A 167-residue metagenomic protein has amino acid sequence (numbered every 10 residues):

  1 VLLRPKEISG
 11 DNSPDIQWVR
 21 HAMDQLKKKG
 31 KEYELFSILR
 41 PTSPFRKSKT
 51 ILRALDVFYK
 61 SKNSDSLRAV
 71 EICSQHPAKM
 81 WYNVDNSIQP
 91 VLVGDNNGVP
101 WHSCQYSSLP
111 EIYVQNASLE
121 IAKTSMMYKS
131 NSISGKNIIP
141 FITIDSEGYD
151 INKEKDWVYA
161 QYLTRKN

Functional and structural regions predicted by a protein language model:
V1, S66, I138-P140, G148: Conserved beta-strand scaffold positions in the cores of enzyme catalytic domains, especially in NTP/NDP-utilizing
V1-S37, F45-R53: Short phosphate-binding loop-to-helix
N12-Q17, P44-K136, T143: Conserved core of the sugar-phosphate nucleotidyltransferase
V19-A22, M127, A160: Buried hydrophobic packing segments
D24-K28, Y59-K60, R165: Residue-level signal for alpha-helix termini/capping positions
F36, S43, L119, P140 (+1 more regions): A residue-level structural signature of the nucleotidyltransferase/glycosyltransferase Rossmann-like core
P140-I142, S146-N167: Hydrophobic helical membrane-anchoring modules
